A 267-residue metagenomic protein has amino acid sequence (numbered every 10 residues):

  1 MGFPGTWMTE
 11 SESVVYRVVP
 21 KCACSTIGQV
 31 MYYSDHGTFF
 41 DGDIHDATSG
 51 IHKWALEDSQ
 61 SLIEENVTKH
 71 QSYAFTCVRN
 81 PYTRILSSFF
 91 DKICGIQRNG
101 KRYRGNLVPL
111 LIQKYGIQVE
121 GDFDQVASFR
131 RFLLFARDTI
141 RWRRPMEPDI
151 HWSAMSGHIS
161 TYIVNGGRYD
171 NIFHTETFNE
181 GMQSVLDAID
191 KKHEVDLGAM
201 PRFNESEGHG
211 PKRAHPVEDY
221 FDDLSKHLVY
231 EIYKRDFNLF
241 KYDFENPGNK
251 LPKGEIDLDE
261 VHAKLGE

Functional and structural regions predicted by a protein language model:
M1-E267: Membrane-interface amphipathic segments in extracytoplasmic regions
